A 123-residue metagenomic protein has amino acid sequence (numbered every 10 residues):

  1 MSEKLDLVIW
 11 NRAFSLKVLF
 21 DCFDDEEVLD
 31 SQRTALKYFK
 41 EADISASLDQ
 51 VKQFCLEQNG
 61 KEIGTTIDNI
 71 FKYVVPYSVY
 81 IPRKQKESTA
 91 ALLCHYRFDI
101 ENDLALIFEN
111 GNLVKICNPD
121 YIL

Functional and structural regions predicted by a protein language model:
M1-K17, Y73-L123: Acidic, proline/glycine-rich low-complexity IDRs
M1-T66: Long, contiguous N-terminal structural blocks used for assembly/anchoring
G64-V74: Extended, compositionally biased
